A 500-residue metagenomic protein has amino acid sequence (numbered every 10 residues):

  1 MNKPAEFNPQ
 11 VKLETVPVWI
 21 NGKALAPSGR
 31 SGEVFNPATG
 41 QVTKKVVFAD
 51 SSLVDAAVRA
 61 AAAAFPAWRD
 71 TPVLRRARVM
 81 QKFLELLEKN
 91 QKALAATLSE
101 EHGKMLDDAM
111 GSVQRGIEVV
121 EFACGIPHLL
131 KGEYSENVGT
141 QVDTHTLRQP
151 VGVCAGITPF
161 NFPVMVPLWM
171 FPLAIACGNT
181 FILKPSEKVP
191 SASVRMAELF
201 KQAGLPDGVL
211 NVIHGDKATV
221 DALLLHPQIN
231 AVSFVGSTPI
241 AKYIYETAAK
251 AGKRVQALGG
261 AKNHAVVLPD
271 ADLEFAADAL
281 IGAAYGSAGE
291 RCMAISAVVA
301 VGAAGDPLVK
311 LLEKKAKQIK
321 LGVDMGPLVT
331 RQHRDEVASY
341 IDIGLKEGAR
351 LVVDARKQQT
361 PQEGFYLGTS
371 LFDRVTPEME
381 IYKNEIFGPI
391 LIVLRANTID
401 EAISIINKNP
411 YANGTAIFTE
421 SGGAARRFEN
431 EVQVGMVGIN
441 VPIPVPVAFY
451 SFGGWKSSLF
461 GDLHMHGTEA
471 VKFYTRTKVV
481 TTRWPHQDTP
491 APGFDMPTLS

Functional and structural regions predicted by a protein language model:
M1-T39, R356: Hydrophobic face of amphipathic alpha-helices that form TPR/SEL1-like repeat modules and related alpha-solenoid
E33, V47, R69, H102 (+5 more regions): A structural signal for short, well-ordered beta-strand elements
G40, R76, L98, V120 (+9 more regions): Residue-level signal for inorganic ion chemistry
Q41-K45, L205, I229, V266 (+4 more regions): Conserved C-terminal structural/oligomerization subdomain of aldehyde/semialdehyde dehydrogenase
T43-L130, Q141: Glycine-rich loop-to-alpha-helix module at the N-terminal edge of alpha/beta enzyme cores
F65, R69, L84-Q91, A95 (+18 more regions): Structural signal for hydrophobic packing residues in well-ordered secondary-structure cores of soluble enzyme domains
G132-F275, D306, G322, A396 (+1 more regions): Rossmann-like NAD(P) dinucleotide-binding subdomain of oxidoreductase/dehydrogenase enzymes
P239-T376, I399-D400, I439, D488-P490 (+1 more regions): ALDH superfamily catalytic-core signature
